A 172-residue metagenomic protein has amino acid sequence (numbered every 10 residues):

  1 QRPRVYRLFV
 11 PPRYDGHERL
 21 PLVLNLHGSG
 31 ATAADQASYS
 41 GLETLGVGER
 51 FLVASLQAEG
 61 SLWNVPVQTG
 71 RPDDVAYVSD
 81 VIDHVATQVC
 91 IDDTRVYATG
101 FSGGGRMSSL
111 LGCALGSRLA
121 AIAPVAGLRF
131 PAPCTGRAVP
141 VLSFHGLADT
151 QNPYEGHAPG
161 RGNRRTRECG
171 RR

Functional and structural regions predicted by a protein language model:
R2-Y97, A114, E155-G156: Serine-hydrolase catalytic machinery in alpha/beta-hydrolase-like enzymes
G16, A37, A123, R165-R171: Intrinsic low-complexity, intrinsically disordered segments enriched in polar/basic residues
L24, A54, A123, L142-F144: Hydrophobic/aromatic beta-strand patches that form the interior of the parallel beta-sheet core in alpha/beta enzyme
S29, E59, V125-L128, L147: Active-site pre-Tyr helix/loop in NAD(P)-dependent dehydrogenases
G30-T32, S102, A148: Gly/Ser/Thr-rich beta-alpha loop segments that engage phosphate groups in nucleotides
R71, P140-L142: Short, hinge-like loop/turn segments at secondary-structure boundaries
A86-T87, T94-P140, T150: Primarily recognizes the serine-hydrolase "nucleophile elbow" in alpha/beta-hydrolase and SGNH/GDSL folds
G146-R172: Active-site-adjacent alpha-helix of alpha/beta-hydrolase-fold enzymes
